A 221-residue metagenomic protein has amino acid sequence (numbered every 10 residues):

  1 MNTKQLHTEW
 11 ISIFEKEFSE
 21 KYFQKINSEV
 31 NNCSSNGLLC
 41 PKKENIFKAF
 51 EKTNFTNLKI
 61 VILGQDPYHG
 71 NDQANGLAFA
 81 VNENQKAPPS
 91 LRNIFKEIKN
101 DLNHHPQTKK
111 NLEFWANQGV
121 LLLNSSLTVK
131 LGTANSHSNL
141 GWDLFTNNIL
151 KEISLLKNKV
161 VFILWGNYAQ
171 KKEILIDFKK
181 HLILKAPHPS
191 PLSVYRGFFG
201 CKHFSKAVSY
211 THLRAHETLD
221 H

Functional and structural regions predicted by a protein language model:
K4-I13: Generic N-terminal amphipathic, Lys/Arg-enriched alpha-helix
K16-V160, L164, Y168-K171, I176-D177 (+3 more regions): A polyanion-binding, active-site-adjacent surface
T211-D220: Conserved small/polar residues in nucleotide/adenosyl-binding loops
